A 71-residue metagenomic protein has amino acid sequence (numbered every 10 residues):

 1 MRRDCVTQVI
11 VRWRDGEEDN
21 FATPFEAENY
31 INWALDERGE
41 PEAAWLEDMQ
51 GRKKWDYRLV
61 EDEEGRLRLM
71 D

Functional and structural regions predicted by a protein language model:
M1-D4, I31-E37, L67: Short linear motifs in intrinsically disordered
M1-E17: Short aromatic-glycine-(Arg/Gly/Cys) micro-motifs in beta-strand/loop hairpins
Q8, N20-A22, W45-E47: A general secondary-structure boundary signal
E17-G39: Short, flexible N-terminal segments of the mature chain
D36-D71: Short, mixed-charge low-complexity intrinsically disordered segments
